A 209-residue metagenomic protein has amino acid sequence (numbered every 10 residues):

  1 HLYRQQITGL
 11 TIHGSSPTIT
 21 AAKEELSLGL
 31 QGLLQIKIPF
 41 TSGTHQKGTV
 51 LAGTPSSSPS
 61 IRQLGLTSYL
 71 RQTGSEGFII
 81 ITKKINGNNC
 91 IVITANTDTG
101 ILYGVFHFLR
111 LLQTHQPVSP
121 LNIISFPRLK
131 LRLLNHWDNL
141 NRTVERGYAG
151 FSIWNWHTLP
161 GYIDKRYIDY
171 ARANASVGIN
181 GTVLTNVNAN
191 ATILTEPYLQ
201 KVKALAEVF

Functional and structural regions predicted by a protein language model:
H1-N88, V118-N122: Acidic, contiguous N-terminal accessory segments
E25, G29, T67-F209: Feature activates predominantly on carbohydrate-active enzymes
